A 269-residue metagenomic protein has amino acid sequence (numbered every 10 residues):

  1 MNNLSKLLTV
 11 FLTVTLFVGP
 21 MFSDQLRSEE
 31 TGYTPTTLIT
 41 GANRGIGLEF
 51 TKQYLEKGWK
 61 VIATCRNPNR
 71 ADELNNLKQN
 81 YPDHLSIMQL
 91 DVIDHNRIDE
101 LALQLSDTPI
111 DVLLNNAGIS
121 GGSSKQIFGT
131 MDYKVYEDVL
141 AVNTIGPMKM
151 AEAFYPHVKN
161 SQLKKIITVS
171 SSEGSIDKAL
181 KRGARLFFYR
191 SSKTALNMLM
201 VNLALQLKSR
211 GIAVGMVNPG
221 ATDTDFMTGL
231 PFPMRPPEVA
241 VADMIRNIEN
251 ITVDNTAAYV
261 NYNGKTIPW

Functional and structural regions predicted by a protein language model:
T40, I110-G118, N143, T168-S170 (+1 more regions): Rossmann-fold scaffold of SDR-type NAD(P)-dependent oxidoreductases
N43: Conserved glycine-rich cofactor-binding loop
G47-L48: N-terminal Rossmann-fold NAD(P) dinucleotide-binding loop
K52, M148, K193-V201, L205 (+1 more regions): Conserved active-site helix of classical SDR/Rossmann-fold NAD(P)-dependent CH-OH oxidoreductases
K57-E73: Conserved glycine-rich Rossmann-like NAD(P)H-binding loop of the short-chain dehydrogenase/reductase
M88-E100, Y133: The beta1-alpha1 cofactor-binding region of Rossmann-like NAD(H)/NADP(H)-dependent oxidoreductases
I119-S120, I127-L140, I145, Y155 (+2 more regions): Catalytic loop of short-chain dehydrogenase/reductase
S209, M216-P219, T224, T228-W269: C-terminal helical subdomain
